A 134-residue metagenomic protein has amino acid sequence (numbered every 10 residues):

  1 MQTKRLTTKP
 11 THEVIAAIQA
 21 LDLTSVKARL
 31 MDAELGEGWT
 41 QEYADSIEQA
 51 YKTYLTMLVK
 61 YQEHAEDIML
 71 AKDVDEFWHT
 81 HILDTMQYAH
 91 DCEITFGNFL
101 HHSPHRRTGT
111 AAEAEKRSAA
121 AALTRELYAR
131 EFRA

Functional and structural regions predicted by a protein language model:
M1-A134: Intrinsically disordered, low-complexity, repeat-rich regions that form long N- or C-terminal tails or large
